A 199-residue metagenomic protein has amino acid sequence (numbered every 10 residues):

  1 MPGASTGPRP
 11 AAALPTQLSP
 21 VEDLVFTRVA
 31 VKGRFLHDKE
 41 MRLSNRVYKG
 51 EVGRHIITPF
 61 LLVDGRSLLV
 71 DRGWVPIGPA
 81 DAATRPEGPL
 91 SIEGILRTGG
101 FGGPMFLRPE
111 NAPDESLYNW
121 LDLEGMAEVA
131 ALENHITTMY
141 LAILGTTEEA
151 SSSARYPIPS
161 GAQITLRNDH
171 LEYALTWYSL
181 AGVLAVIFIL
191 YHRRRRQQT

Functional and structural regions predicted by a protein language model:
M1-P20, L24-T199: Surface-exposed, charge/polar-rich loops and edge strands
